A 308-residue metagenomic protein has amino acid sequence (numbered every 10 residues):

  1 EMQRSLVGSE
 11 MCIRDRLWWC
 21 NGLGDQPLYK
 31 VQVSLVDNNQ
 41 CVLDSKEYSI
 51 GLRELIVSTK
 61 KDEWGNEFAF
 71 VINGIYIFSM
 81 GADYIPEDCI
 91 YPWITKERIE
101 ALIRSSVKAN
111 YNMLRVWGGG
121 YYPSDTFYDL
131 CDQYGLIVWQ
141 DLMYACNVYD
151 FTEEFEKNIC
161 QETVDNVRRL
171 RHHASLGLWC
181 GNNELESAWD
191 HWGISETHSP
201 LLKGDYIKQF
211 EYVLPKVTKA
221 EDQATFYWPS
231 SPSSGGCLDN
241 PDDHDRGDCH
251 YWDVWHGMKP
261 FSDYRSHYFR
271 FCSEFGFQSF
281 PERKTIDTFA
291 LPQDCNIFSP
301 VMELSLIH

Functional and structural regions predicted by a protein language model:
E1-I13, I307-H308: Single conserved hydrophobic/aromatic residue that forms the stacking wall/gate of nucleotide- or nucleobase-binding
R4, P27, K46-Y48, F68 (+1 more regions): Extracytoplasmic/periplasmic beta-strand context in beta-sandwich domains, especially the cupredoxin/COX2 CuA-binding
S9-E10, R14-K60: Extended acidic/polar, glycine-enriched regions that form or flank non-catalytic beta-rich accessory modules
C41, S45-N147, E156-L178, L306: Active-site-adjacent substrate/metal-binding segments within catalytic domains of carbohydrate-active enzymes
G120-Y122, Y144, L185, S233 (+1 more regions): Active-site-proximal loop/turn and secondary-structure-junction residues that shape catalytic pockets, frequently
D132-Q133, I137, F151-V164, I194-T197 (+1 more regions): Aromatic- and acidic-residue-enriched segments that line the glycan-binding/catalytic groove of carbohydrate-active
T152-G236: Active-site neighborhood of glycoside hydrolase catalytic domains
W179, K216-K219, W228-P241, R246 (+1 more regions): Substrate-binding clefts and catalytic carboxylate motifs of secreted carbohydrate-active enzymes
